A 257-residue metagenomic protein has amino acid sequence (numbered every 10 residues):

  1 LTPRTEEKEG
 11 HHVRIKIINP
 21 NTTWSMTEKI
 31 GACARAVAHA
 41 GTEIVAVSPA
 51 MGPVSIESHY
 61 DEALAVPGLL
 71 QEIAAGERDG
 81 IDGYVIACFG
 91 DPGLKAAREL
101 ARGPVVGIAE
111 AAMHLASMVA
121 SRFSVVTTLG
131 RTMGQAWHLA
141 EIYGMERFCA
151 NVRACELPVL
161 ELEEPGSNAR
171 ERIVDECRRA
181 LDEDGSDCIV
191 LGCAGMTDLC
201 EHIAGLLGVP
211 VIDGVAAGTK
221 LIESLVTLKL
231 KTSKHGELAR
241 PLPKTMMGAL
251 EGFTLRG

Functional and structural regions predicted by a protein language model:
L1-H12: Short, Lys/Arg-enriched N-terminal segments with co-localized hydrophobic residues within the first ~10-30 amino acids
I15-V37: N-terminal beta1-alpha1 ligand-phosphate binding loop
I17-I18, R78-C88, G185-A194: Periplasmic-binding protein-like
S25, S117-C155, N168-E171, S224-G257: Short, glycine-/small-residue-rich phosphate/pyrophosphate-handling segment
A46-I73, L160-P165: N-terminal beta-loop-helix "entrance" segment that forms/cooperates in small-molecule cofactor or anionic ligand
A63-G80, E171-G185: Short, well-structured alpha-helical segments in soluble
R98-V119, H202-I222: Short, acidic/small-residue loops that bind anionic groups at enzyme active sites
W137-G192, L199: Active-site rim beta-loop-alpha module in soluble metabolic enzymes
